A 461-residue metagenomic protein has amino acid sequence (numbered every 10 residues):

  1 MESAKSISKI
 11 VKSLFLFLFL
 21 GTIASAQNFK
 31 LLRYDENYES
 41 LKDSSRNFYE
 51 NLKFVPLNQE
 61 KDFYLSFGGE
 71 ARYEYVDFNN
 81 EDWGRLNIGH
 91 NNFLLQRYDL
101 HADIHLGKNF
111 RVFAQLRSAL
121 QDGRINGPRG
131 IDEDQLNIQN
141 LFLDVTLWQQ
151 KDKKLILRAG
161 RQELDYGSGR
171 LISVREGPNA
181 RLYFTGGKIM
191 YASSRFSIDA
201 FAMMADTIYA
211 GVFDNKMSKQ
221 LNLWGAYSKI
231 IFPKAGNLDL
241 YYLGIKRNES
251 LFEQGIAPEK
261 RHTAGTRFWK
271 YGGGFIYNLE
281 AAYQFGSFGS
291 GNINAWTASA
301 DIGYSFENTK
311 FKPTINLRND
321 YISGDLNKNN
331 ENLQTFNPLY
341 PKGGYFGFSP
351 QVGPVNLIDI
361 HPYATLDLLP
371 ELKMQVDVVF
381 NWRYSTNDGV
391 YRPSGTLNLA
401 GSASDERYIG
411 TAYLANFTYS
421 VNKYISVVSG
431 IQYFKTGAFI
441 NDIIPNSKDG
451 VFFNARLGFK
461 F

Functional and structural regions predicted by a protein language model:
E2, A24-H90, I315: N-terminal periplasmic/intermembrane-space "pro-region" immediately following the signal or transit peptide
N28-R46, Q254, N292-S402: Extracellular/periplasmic loop regions
N28-S40, K448-F461: Outer-membrane beta-barrel "beta-signal"
K61-F67, K108-V112, K153-L155, S194-F196 (+7 more regions): Outer-envelope beta-barrel architecture signal
F67-G69, A114, L157-A159, I189 (+9 more regions): Membrane-embedded beta-strand positions of outer-membrane beta-barrel proteins
Y73-N79, L116-D122, R161-D165, S193-R195 (+8 more regions): Transmembrane beta-strands of outer-membrane beta-barrel pores
F78-Q96, L106-D152, R170-S173, G211 (+6 more regions): Surface-exposed loop and membrane-interface regions of Gram-negative outer-membrane beta-barrel proteins
L147, K151-L157, R170-L171, R175-N329 (+2 more regions): Signature for the C-terminal beta-barrel architecture of outer-membrane proteins
